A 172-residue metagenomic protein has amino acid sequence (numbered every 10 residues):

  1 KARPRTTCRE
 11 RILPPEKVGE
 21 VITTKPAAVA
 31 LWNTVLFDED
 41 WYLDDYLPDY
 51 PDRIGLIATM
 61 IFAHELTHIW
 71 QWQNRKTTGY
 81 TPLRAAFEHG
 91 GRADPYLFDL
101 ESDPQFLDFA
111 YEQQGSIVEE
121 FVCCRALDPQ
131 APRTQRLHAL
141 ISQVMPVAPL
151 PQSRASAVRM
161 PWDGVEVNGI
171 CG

Functional and structural regions predicted by a protein language model:
K1-F37: Auxiliary, metal-adjacent structural segments of Zn-dependent hydrolase domains
R5, T24, R75-K76, D128: Glycine-centered secondary-structure boundary/capping sites
L13-E16, Y46-P48, P95-Y96: Intrinsically disordered, low-complexity segments enriched in polar/charged residues with Gly/Pro, especially when
V21-A28, F37-A63, D103-L107: Short pre-active-site segment immediately N-terminal to the catalytic Zn-binding motif
T23, A30-W32, E39, Y80-G172: Metalloprotease/metallohydrolase-associated module, dominated by Zn2+-dependent proteases
E65-L83: Catalytic Zn2+-binding segment of zinc metalloproteases
